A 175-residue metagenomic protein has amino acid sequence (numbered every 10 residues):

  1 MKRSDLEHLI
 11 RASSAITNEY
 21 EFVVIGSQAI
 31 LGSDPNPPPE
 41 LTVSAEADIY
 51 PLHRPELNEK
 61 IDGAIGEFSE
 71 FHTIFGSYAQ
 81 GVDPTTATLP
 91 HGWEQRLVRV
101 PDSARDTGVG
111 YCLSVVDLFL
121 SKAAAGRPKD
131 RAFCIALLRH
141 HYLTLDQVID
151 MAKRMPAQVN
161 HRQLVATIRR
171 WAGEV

Functional and structural regions predicted by a protein language model:
M1-V175: Compositionally biased terminal segments of proteins
